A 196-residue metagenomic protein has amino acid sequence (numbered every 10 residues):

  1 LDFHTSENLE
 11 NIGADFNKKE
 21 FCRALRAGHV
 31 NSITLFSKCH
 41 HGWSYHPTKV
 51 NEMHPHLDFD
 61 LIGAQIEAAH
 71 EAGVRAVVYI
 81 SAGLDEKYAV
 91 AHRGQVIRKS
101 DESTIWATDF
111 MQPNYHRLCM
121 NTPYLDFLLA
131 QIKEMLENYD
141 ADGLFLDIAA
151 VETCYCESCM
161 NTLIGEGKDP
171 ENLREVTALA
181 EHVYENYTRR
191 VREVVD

Functional and structural regions predicted by a protein language model:
L1, I33-L35, A76-I80, L144-L146: Hydrophobic faces of well-ordered beta-strands that scaffold small-molecule active sites in alpha/beta enzyme cores
L1-N8: An acidic-aromatic substrate-binding cleft motif
F3, S37-C39, I148-A150: Short, small-residue-rich loop/turn micro-motifs
L9-G28, K49-A72, D126-A130, H182-R189 (+1 more regions): Aromatic- and glycine-enriched glycan-recognition loops and surfaces that form the carbohydrate-binding subsites
R26-L61, L84-D101, F110, T153-C154 (+1 more regions): Aromatic-lined carbohydrate-binding/catalytic grooves of carbohydrate-active enzymes
H29-N31, H70-A76, D140-D142, D196: Short, well-ordered coil/turn segments that N-cap beta-strands
V78, A82-Y139, T177, R189: Active-site-adjacent "subsite" loops/lids of carbohydrate-active enzymes
R117-D196: Active-site neighborhood of glycoside hydrolase catalytic domains
